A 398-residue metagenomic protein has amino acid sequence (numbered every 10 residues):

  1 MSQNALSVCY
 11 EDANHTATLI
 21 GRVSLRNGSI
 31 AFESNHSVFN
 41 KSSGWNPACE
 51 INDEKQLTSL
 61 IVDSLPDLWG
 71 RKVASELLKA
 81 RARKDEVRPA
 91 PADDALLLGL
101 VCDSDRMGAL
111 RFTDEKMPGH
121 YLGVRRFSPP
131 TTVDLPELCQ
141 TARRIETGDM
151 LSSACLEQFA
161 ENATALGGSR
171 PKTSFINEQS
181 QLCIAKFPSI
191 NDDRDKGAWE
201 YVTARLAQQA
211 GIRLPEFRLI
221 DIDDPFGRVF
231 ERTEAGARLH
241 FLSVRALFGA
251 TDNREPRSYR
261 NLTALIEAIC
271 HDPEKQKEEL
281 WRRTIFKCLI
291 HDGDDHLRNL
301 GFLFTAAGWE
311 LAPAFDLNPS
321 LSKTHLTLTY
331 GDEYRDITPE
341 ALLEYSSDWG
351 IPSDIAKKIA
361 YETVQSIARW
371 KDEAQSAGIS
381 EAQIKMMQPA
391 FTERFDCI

Functional and structural regions predicted by a protein language model:
M1-I398: Phosphate/dinucleotide-binding and metal-coordinating scaffold of catalytic cores in nucleotide-dependent enzymes
